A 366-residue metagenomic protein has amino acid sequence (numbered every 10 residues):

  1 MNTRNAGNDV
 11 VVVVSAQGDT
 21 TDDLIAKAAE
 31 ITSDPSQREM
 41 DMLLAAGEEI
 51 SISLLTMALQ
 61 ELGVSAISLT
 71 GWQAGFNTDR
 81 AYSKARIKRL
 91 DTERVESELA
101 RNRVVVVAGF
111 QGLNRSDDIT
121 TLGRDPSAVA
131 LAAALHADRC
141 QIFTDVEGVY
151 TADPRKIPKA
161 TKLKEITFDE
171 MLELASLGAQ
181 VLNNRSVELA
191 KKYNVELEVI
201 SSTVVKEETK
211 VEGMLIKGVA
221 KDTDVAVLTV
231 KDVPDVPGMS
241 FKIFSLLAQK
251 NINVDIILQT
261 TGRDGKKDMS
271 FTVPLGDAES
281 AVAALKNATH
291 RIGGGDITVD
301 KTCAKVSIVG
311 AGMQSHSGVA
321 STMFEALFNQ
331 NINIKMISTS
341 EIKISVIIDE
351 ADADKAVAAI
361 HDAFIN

Functional and structural regions predicted by a protein language model:
M1-V187, T272, I348-D349: Nucleotide/pyrophosphate-binding catalytic subdomain
N8, N183, E198, H316 (+1 more regions): Histidine-centered active-site/metal-ligand motif
N8, V64, V195, I252 (+1 more regions): Short phosphate-binding/catalytic loops that engage adenosine nucleotides
I31, V204-N366: A conserved regulatory-domain signal marking ACT and ACT-like small-molecule sensing domains and adjacent regulatory
N184-T203: Structural signature of the thiamine diphosphate
